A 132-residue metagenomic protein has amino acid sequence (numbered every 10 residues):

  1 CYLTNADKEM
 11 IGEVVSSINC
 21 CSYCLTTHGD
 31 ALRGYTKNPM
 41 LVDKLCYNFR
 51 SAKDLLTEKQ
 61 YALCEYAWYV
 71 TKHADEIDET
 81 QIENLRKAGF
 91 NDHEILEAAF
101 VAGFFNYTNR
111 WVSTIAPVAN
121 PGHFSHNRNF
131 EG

Functional and structural regions predicted by a protein language model:
C1-G132: Hydrophobic alpha-helical segments
